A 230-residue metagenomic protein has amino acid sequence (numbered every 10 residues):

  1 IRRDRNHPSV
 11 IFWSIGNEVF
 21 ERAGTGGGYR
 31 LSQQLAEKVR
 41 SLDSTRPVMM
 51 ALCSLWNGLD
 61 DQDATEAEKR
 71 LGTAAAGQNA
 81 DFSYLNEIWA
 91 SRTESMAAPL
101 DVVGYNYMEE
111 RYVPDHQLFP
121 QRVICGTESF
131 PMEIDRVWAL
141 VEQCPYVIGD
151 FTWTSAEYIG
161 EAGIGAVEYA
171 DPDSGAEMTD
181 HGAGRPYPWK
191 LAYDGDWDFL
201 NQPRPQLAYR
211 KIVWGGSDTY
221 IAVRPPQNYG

Functional and structural regions predicted by a protein language model:
I1-N6, F12: Aromatic-lined carbohydrate-binding/catalytic grooves of carbohydrate-active enzymes
I11-W13, R30-S41, P47-E87, S91-G230: Substrate-binding clefts and catalytic carboxylate motifs of secreted carbohydrate-active enzymes
N17-E21: A short, flexible beta-alpha/helix-coil linker loop
A23-G28: Short, solvent-exposed loop/turn segments at secondary-structure boundaries
